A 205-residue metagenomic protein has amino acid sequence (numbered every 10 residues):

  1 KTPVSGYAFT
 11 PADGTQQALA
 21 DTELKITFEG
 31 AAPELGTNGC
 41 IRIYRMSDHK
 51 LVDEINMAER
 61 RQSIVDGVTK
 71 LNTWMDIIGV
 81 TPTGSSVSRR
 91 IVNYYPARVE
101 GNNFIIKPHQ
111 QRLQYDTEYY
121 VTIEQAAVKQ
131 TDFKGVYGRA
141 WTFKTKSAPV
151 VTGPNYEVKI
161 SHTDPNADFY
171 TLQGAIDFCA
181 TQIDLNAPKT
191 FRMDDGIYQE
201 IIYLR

Functional and structural regions predicted by a protein language model:
K1, R139-G174: Right-handed parallel beta-helix/beta-solenoid
K1-V150: Acidic, low-complexity Ser/Thr/Gly/Pro-rich repeat segments typical of extracellular/periplasmic and surface-exposed
N102, R139, Y156, A187-K189: Core residues of folded domains in eukaryotic genome-function proteins
D164-D177, I183-R205: N-terminal extracellular ligand-recognition/capping segment immediately after the signal peptide
